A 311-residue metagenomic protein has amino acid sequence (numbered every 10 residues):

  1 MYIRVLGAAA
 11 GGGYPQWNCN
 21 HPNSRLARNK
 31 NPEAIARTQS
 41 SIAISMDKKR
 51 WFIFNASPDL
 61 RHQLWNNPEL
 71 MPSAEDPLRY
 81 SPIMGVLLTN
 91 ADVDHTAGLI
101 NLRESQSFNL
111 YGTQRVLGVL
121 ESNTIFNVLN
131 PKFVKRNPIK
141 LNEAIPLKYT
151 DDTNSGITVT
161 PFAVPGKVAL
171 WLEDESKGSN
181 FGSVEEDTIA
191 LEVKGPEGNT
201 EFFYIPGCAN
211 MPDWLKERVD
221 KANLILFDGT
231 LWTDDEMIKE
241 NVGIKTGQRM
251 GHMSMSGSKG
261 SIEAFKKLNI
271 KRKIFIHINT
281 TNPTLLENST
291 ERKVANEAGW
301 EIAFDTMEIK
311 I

Functional and structural regions predicted by a protein language model:
M1-E69, P138-R218, M307-I311: Core dinuclear metal-dependent hydrolase active-site scaffold
Y2, S107-N109, K135, E201 (+2 more regions): Residues at the starts of beta-strands that form the adenosine-phosphate
G13, H62, T96-A97, D235 (+1 more regions): Glycine/Thr-rich phosphate-binding loops of Rossmann-like dinucleotide-binding domains
T38, K48-G112: Active-site metal-binding motif and surrounding structural segment of the metallo-beta-lactamase
I53-S57, P82-D94, G112-T113, F203-C208 (+3 more regions): Active-site neighborhood of phospho(di)ester-bond hydrolases with catalytic His/Asp-centered motifs
S81, A91, K132, S155-I157 (+3 more regions): Structured loop/turn residues at beta-strand edges in well-structured enzyme cores
L102-P138: Long, hydrophobic, well-ordered secondary-structure blocks that form the structural core and pocket-lining surfaces
E186-T188, E197-E201, C208-M307: Cap/insert and terminal regions of metallo-dependent hydrolase folds
